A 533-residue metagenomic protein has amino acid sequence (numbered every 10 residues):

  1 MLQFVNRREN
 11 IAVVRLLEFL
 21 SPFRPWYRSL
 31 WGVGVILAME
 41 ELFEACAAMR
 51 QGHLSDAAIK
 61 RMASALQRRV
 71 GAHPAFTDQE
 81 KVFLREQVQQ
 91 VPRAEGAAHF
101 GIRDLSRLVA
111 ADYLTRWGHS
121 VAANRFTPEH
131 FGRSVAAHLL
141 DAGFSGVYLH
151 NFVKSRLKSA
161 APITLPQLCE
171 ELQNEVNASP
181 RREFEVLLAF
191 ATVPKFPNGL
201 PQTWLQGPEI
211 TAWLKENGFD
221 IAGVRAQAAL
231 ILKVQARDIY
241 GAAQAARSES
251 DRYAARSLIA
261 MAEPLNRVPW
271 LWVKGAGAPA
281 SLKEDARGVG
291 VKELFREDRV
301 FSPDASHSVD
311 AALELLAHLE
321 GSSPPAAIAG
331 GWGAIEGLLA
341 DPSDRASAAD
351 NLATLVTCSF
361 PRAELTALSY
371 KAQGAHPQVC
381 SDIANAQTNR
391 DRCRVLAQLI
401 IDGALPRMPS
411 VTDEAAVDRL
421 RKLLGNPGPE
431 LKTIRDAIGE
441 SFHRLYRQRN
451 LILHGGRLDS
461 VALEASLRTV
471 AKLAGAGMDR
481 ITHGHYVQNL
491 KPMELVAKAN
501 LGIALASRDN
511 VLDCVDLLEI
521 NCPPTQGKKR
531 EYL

Functional and structural regions predicted by a protein language model:
M1-A45, R287-L533: Amphipathic, oligomerization/interface secondary-structure segments
M1-Q89, R93-I102: Intrinsically disordered, low-structural-confidence terminal and linker regions
R68-A326, G333, G337, E464-K529: Charged, non-catalytic interaction/linker regions at domain boundaries that couple catalytic cores to substrate
